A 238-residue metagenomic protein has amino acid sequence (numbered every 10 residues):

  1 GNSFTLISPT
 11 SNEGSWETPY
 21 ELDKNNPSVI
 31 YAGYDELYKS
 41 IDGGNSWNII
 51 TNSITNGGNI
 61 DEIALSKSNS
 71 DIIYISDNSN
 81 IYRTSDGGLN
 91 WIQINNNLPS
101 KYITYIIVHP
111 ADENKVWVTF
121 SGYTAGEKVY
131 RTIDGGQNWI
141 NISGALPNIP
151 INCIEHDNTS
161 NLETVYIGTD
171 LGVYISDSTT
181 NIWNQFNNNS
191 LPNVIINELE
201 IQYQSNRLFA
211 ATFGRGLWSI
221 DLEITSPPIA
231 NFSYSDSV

Functional and structural regions predicted by a protein language model:
G1-P227: Extracellular glycan-interacting surfaces
E223-V238: Proline- and Ser/Thr-rich low-complexity, intrinsically disordered segments
